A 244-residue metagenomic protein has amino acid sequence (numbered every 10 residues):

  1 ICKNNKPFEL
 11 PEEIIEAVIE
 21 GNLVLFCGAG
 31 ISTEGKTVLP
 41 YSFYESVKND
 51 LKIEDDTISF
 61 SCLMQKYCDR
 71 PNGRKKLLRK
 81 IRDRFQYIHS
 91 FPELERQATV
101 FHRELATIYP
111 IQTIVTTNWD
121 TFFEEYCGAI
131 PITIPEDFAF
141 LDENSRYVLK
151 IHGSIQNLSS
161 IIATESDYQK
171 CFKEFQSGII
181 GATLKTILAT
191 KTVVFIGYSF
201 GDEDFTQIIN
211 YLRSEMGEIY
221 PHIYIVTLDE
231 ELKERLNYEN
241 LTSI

Functional and structural regions predicted by a protein language model:
I1-T192, I196-I244: Conserved catalytic-core helix/loop/strand module for nucleotide-ribose chemistry
